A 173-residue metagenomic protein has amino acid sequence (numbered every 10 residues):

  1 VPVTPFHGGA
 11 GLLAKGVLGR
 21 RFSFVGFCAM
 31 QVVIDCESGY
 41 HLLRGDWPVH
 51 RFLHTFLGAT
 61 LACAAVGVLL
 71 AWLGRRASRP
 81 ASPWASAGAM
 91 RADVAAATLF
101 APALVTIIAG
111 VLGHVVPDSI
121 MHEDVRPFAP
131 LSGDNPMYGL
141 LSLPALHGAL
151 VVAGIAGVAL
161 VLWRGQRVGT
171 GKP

Functional and structural regions predicted by a protein language model:
V1-P173: N-terminal membrane-targeting hydrophobic helices
